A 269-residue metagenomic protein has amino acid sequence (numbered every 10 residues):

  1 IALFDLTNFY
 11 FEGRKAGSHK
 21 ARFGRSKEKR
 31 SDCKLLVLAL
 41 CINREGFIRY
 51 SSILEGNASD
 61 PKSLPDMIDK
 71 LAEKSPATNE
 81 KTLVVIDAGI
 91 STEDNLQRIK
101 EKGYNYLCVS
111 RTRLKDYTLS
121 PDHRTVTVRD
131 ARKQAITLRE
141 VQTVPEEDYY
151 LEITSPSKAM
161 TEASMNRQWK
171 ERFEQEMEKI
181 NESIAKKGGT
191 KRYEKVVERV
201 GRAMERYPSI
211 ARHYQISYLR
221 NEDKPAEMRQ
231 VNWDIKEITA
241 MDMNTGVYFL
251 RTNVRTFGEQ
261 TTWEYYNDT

Functional and structural regions predicted by a protein language model:
I1-T269: Anion-binding and metal-coordination hotspots
